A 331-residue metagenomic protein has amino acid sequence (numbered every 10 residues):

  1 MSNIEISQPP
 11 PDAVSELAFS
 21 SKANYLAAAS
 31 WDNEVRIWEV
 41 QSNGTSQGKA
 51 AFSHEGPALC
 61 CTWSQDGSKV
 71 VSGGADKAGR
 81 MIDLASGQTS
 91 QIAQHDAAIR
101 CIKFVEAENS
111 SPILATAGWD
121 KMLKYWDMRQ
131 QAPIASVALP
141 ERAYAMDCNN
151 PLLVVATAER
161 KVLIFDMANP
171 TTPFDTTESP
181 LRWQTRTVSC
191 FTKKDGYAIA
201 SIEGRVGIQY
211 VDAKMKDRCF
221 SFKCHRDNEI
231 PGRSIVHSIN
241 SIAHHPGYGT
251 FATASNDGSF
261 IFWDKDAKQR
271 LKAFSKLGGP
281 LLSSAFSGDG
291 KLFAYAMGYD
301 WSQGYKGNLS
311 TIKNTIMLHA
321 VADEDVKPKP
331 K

Functional and structural regions predicted by a protein language model:
M1-K331: WD40-repeat beta-propeller superdomains and closely related acidic/aromatic-rich repeat-like regions
